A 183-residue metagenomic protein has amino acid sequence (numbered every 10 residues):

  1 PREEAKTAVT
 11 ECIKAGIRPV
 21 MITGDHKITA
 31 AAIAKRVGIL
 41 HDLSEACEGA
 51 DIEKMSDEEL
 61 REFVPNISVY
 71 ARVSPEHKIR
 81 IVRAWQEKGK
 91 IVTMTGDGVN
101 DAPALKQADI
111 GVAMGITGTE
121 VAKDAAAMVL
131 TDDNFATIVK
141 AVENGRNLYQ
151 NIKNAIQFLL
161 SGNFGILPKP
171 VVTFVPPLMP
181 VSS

Functional and structural regions predicted by a protein language model:
K6-V9, K14, H26-V37, E76-I81 (+1 more regions): Acidic, divalent-metal-coordinating active-site segment for phosphoryl/phosphodiester hydrolysis, typified by short
G16-V20, I67-V69: Short active-site oxyanion
V20-M21, D42-S44, N100-P103: N-terminal start-of-chain detector that recognizes signal peptides and the immediate post-cleavage beginning
V37, H41-T93, A108, A113-S183: Membrane-embedded transport module
